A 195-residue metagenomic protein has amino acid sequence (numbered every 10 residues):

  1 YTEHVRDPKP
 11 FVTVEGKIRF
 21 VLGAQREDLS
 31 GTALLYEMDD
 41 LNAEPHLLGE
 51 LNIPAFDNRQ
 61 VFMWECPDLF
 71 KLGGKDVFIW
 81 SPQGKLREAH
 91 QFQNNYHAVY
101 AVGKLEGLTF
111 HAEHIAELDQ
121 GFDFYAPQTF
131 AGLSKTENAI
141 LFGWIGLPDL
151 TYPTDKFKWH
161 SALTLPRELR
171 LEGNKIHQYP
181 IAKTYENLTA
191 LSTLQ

Functional and structural regions predicted by a protein language model:
Y1-E27, A33-E37, L47-G49, C66-F70 (+2 more regions): Hydrophobic core segments of beta-strands in well-ordered, beta-rich domains
Y1-V12, A43-D68, L108-P127, Y185-N187: Surface loop/turn signatures of beta-propeller and other carbohydrate-active proteins
R6, G31-L34, L47, E65 (+4 more regions): Residues that flank catalytic or metal-binding motifs in active/ligand-binding sites
Q25-D28, N58-Q60, A89-N94, F157-H160: Short consensus segments that form the blades of beta-propeller domains, in both extracellular/periplasmic
D28-S30, A55-D57, L86-E88, G121 (+2 more regions): A short local loop/turn or secondary-structure capping micro-motif enriched for an aromatic residue
D28-Y36, L86-V102, Y152, L165: Structural motif
M38-D40, L105: Inter-blade boundary loops/turns of WD-repeat beta-propellers
Y96-Q195: Beta-rich accessory regions
